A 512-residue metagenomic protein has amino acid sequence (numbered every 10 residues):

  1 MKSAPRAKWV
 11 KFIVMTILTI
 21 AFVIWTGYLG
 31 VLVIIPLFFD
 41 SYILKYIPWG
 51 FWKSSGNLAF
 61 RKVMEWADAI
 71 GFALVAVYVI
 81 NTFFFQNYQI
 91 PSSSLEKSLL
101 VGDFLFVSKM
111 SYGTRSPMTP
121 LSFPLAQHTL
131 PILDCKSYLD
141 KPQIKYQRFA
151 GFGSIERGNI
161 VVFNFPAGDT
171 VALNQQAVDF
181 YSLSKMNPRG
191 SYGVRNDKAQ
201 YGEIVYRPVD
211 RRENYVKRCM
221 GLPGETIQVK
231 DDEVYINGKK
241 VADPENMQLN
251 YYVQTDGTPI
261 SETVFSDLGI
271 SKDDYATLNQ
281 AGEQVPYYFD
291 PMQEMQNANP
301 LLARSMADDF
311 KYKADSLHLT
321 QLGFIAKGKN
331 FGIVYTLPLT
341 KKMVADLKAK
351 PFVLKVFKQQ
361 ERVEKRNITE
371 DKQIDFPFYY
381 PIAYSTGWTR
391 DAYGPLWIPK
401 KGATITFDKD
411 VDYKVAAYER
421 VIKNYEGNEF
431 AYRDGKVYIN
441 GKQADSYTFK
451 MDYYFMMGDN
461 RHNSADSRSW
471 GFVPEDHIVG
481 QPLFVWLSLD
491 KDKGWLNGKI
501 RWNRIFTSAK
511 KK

Functional and structural regions predicted by a protein language model:
M1-K512: Extended hydrophobic leader/signal-anchor segments used for secretion and membrane insertion
